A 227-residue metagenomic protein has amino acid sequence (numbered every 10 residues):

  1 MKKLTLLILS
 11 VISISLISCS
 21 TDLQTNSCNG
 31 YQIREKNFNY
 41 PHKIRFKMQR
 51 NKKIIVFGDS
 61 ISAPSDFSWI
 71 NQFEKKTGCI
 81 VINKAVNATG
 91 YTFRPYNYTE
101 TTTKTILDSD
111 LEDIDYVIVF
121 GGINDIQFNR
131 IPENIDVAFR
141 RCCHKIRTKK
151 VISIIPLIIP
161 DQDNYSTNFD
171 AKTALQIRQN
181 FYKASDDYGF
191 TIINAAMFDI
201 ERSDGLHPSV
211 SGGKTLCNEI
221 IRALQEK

Functional and structural regions predicted by a protein language model:
M1-F57, I61-D66, E74-K76, L107-D115 (+4 more regions): N-terminal secretory targeting modules
K47, N51-V56, I61-V137, K172-L175 (+1 more regions): Conserved SGNH/GDSL esterase-like catalytic core that processes O-acyl groups on lipids and polysaccharides
I54, V81-N83, V151, G189-N194: Conserved beta-strand scaffold positions in the cores of enzyme catalytic domains, especially in NTP/NDP-utilizing
K84-V86, A195-I200: Short glycine-rich catalytic loops that host catalytic nucleophiles or stabilize transition states across multiple
F120-N124, K145-A174, A196-D199: Active-site segments of SGNH/GDSL-like serine hydrolases that catalyze O-acetyl group transfer/hydrolysis on lipids
N134-V137, R141-K145, Q176-K183: Alpha-helical scaffolding segments of alpha/beta enzyme cores, especially the outer helices of TIM-barrel or partial
I159-A196, V210, E219-R222: Substrate-gating cap/lid alpha-helix
